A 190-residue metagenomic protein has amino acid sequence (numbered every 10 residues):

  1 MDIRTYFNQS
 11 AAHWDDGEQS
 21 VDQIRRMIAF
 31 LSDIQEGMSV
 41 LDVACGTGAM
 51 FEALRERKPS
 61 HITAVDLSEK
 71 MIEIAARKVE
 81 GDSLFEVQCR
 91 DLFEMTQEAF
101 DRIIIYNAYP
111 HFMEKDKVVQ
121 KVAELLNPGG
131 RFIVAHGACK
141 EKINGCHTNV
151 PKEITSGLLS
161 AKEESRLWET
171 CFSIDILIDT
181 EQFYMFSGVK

Functional and structural regions predicted by a protein language model:
M1-D33, A53, K140-E141, H147-T148: Conserved class I S-adenosyl-L-methionine
L41, T47-F93: Class I SAM-dependent methyltransferase SAM/SAH-binding core
I104: A conserved beta-strand element that flanks and buttresses the S-adenosyl-L-methionine
N107-A108: Short catalytic micro-motifs in class I SAM-dependent methyltransferases
K117-P128: A short glycine-rich, Lys/Arg-flanked "PGG" loop and its adjoining helix->strand segment in the class I
I133-L159: Conserved class I S-adenosyl-L-methionine
T155-C171: Short alpha-helix
F172-S173, I178-K190: Core SAM-dependent methyltransferase catalytic element
